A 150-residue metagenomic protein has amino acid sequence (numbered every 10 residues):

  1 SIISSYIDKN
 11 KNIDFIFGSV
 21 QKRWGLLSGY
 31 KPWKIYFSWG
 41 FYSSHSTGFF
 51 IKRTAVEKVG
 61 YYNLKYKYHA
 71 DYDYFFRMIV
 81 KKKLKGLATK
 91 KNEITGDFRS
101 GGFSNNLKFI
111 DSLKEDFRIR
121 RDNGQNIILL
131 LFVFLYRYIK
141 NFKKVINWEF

Functional and structural regions predicted by a protein language model:
S1-S28: Conserved donor NDP-sugar-binding/catalytic core segment of glycosyltransferases
S1-Y6, D73-R77, E115-I119: Alpha-helical elements of Rossmann-like donor-binding domains used by nucleotide-donor carbohydrate transfer enzymes
S5, K58, R118, R137-K140 (+1 more regions): Charged/polar, solvent-exposed surface patches and flexible loops
N10-K11, K82, G124: A structural signal for short coil/turn segments at secondary-structure junctions
F15-I16, A88-K91, I128-F132: A short coil-to-beta-strand element that immediately follows conserved catalytic motifs
G18, K22-D111: Conserved nucleotide-sugar donor-binding catalytic segment
I94, N106-L129: Catalytic core of nucleotide-sugar-dependent glycosyltransferases
N123-E149: A transmembrane-helix-recognition feature enriched in membrane-embedded lipid enzymes and envelope glyco-/phospholipid
